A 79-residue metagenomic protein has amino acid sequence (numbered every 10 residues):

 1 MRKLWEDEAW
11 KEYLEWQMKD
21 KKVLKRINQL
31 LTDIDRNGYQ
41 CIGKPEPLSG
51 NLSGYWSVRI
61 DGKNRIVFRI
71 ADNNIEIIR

Functional and structural regions predicted by a protein language model:
M1-N64, I70-I78: Basic, Lys/Arg-enriched alpha-helical interface segments
